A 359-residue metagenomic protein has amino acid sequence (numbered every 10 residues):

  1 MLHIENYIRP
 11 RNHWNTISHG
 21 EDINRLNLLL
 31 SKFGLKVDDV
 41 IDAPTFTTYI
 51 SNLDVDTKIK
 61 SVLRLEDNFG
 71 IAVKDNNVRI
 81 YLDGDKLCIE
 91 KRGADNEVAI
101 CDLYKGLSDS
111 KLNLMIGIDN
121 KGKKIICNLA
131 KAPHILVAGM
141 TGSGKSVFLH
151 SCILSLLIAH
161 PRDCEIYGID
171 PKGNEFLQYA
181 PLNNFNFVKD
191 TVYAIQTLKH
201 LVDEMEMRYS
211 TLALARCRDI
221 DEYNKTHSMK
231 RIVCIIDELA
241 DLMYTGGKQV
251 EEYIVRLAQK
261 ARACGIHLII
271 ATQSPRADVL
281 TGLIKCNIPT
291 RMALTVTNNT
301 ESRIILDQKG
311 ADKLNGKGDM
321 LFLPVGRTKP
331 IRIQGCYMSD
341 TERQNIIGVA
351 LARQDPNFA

Functional and structural regions predicted by a protein language model:
M1-H13, R25-R64, N68-A72, R79-E90 (+5 more regions): P-loop NTPase catalytic phosphate-binding loop
N15-S18: Accessory nucleic-acid engagement/destabilization modules that flank
I220-D221, A359: Conserved C-terminal helix/linker of AAA+ ATPases
V349-A359: C-terminal regions of RecA-like/P-loop NTPase motor modules
